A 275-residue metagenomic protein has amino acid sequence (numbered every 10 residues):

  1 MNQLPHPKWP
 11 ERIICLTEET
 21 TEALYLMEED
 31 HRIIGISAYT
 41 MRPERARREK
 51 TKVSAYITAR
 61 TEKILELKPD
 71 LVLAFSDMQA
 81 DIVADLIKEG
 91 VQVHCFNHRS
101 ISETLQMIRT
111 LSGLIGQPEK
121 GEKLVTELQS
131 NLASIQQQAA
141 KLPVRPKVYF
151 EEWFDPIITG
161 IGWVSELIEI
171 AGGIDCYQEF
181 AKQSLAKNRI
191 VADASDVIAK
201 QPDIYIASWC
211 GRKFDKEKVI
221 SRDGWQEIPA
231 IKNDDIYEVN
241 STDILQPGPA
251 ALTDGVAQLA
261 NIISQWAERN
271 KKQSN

Functional and structural regions predicted by a protein language model:
M1-N275: N-terminal ligand-binding lobe of clamshell/alpha-beta domains
